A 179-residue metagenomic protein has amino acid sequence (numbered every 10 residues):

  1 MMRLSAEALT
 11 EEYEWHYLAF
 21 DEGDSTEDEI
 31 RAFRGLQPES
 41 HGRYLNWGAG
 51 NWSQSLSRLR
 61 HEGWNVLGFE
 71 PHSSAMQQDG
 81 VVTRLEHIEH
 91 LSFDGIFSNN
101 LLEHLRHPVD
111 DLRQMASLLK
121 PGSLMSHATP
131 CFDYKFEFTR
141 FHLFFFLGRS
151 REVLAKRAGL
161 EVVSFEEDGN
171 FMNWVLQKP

Functional and structural regions predicted by a protein language model:
M1-L91, G95-N99, D110-L112, G148-R149 (+2 more regions): Conserved N-terminal segment of class I S-adenosyl-L-methionine
N100-H104: A short His-aromatic
R106-M115, K120-P179: S-adenosyl-L-methionine-dependent methyltransferase catalytic module, highlighting the catalytic core
